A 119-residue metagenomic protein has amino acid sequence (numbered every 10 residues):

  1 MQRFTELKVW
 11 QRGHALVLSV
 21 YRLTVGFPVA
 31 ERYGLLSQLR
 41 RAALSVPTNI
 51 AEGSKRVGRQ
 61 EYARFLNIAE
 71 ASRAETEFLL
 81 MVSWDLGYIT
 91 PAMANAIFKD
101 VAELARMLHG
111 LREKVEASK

Functional and structural regions predicted by a protein language model:
M1-K119: Short, C-terminally biased terminal segments at protein or domain edges
